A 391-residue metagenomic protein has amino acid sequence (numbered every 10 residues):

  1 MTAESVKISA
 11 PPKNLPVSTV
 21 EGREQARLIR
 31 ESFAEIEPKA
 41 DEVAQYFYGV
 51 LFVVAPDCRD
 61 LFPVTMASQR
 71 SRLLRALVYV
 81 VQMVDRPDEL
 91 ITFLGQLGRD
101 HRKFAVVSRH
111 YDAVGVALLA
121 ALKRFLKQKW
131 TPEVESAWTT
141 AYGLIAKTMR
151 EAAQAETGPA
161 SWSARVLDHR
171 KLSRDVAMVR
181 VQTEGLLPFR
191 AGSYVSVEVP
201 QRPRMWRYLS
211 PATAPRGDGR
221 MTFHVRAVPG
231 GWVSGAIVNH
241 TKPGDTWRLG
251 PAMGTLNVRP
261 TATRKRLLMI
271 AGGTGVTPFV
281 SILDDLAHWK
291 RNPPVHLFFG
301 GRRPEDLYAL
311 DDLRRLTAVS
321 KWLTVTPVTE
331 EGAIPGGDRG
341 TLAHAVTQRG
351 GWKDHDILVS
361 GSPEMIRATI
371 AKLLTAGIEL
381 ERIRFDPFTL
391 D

Functional and structural regions predicted by a protein language model:
T2-W162: Globin-like tetrapyrrole-binding proteins
V6-I8, P16, E31, P294-D391: Reductase modules of NAD(P)H-dependent flavoproteins
G158-T246, P251-A252, N257, K265 (+2 more regions): Ferredoxin-reductase
G192, G275, S362: Short, conserved phosphate/pyrophosphate- and ester-handling motifs at nucleotide-, phospho-/glycolipid
P260-R266, G351-D354: Short helix-loop-beta connector
R266-I282, H288: A phosphate-binding catalytic loop at a beta-strand-loop-alpha-helix junction that coordinates phosphoryl groups
D285-V295: Conserved S-adenosyl-L-methionine
